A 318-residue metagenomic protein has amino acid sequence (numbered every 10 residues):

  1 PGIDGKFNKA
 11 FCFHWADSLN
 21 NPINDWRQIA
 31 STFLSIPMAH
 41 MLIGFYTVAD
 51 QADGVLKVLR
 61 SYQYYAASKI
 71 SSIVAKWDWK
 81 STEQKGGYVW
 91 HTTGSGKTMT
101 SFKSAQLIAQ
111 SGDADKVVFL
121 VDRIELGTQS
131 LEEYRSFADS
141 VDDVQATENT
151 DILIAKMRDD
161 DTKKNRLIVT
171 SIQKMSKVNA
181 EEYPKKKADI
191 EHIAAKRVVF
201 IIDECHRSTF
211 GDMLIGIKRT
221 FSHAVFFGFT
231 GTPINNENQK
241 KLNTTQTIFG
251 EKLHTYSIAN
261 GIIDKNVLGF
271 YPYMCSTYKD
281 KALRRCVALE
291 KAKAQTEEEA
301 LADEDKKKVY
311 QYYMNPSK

Functional and structural regions predicted by a protein language model:
P1, I124-L126, Q173-K177, H206-R207 (+2 more regions): Conserved nucleotide-binding/hydrolysis micro-motifs of P-loop NTPases
P1-K116, V121, E125, Q129-V141 (+4 more regions): ATP-dependent helicase/translocase motor core
T92-T93, E204-S208, T220-N238: Conserved helicase ATPase motor motifs in RecA-like P-loop NTPase domains
S104, Q129-S136, R197, D212-T220 (+3 more regions): Alpha-helical scaffold elements adjacent to nucleotide-binding pockets in ATP/GTP-utilizing enzyme cores
K116, K163-L167, K196-V199, H223-F227: Loop/turn-to-beta-strand initiation segments
S136-Y183: Inter-Walker segment of RecA-like/P-loop motor cores
L167-I202, R207-G216: Conserved RecA-like ASCE ATPase "motif II neighborhood" in helicase/translocase motors
Q239-K318: Interdomain helical connector at the RecA1-RecA2 junction of SF1/SF2 helicase-like NTPases
